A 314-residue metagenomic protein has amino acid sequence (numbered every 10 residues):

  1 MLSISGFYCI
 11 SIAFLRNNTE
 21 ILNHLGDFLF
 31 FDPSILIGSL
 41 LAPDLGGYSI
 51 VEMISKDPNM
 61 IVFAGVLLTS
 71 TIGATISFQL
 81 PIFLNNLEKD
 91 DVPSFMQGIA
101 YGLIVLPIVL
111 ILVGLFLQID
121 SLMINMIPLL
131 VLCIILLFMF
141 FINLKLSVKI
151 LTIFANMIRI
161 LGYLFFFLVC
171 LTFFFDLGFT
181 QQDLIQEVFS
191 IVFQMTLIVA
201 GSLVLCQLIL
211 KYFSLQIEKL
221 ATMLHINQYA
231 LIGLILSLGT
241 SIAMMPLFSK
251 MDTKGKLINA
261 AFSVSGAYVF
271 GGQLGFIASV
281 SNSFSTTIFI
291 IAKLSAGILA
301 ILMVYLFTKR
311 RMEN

Functional and structural regions predicted by a protein language model:
M1-A42, S49, V304, T308-E313: N-terminal signal-anchor module of multipass membrane proteins
M1-S3, D90, S94-F95, V148-G162: Alpha-helical transmembrane segments and their helix-start/interface "positive-inside/aromatic belt" motifs in integral
I4-A13, L103-V113, L129-N143, I160-F173 (+2 more regions): Hydrophobic core segments of alpha-helical transmembrane domains in multi-pass membrane transport and ion-translocation
I10-G26, L151-I235: Transmembrane helical segments that form the transport core of multi-pass membrane transport proteins
I12-I21, S49-D57, L112-I119, F140-V148 (+4 more regions): Transmembrane helix-loop junctions in multi-pass membrane proteins
H24-F28, L117-P128, L151-A155, D183-I191 (+1 more regions): Interfacial loop-to-helix junctions that mark the boundaries of transmembrane helices in multi-pass membrane
F28-S55, A200-C206, M223-F248: Hydrophobic alpha-helical transmembrane segments of multi-pass integral membrane proteins, predominantly secondary
I61-L112, C133-I134, G239-N314: C-terminal transmembrane helix pair
